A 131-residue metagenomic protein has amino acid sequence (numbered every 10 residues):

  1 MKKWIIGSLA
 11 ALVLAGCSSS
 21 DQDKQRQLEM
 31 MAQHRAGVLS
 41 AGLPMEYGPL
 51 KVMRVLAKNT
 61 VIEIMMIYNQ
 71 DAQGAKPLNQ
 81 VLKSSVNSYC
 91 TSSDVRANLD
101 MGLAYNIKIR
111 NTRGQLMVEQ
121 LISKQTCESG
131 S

Functional and structural regions predicted by a protein language model:
K2-S8: Sec-dependent signal peptide recognition, specifically the positively charged N-region followed immediately by
L14-G16: C-terminal motif of bacterial Sec signal peptides marking the signal peptidase cleavage site
S18-D21: Bacterial signal peptide processing site
R26-E46: Post-signal peptide N-terminal segment of mature Sec-exported envelope proteins
M45-Q70: Short edge beta-strands and adjacent turn/loop segments
M66-Q70, N111-R113, I122: A mature extracytoplasmic/lumenal domain signature
G74-N98: Short, non-transmembrane amphipathic alpha-helical segments
T91-V118: A short amphipathic beta-strand at an alpha->beta junction
